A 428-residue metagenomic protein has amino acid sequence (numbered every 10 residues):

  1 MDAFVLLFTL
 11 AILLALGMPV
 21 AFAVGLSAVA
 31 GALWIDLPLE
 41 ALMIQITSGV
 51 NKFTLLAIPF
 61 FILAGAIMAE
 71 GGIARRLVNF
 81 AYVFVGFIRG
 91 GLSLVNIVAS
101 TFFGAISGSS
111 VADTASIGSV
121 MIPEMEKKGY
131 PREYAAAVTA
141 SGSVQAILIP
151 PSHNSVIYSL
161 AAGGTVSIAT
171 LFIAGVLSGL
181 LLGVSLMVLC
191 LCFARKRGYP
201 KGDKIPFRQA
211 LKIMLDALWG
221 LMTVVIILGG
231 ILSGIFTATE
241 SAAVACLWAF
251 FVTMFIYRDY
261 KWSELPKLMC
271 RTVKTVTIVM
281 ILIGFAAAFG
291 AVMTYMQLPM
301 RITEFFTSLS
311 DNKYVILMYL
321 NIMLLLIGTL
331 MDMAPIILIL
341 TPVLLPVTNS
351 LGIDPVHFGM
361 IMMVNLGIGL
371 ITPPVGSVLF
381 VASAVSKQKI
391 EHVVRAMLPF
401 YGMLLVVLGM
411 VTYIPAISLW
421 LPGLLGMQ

Functional and structural regions predicted by a protein language model:
M1-Q428: Alpha-helical transmembrane segments of multi-pass membrane transport proteins
